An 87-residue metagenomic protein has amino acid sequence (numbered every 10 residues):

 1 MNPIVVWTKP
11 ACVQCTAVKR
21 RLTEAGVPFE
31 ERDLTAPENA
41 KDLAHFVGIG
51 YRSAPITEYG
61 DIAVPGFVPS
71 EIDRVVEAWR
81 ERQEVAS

Functional and structural regions predicted by a protein language model:
M1-P28: Local sequence-structure signature of Cys/Sec-based thiol-disulfide redox active-site neighborhoods
T8, I56-T57: Ser/Thr-centric signal marking residues that sit in or immediately flank functional binding/regulatory motifs
V13, E38, S70-E71: Short alpha-helical
V13, T35, P65: Nucleotide phosphate-binding site architecture
R20, E24, A44, P55 (+1 more regions): Surface-exposed charge patches
E30-R32: General small-molecule cofactor/ligand-binding pocket signal
L34-R52, A78-R82: Thioredoxin-like thiol-disulfide oxidoreductase module
E58-A86: Non-catalytic, surface beta->alpha helical segment in thiol-disulfide oxidoreductase systems
